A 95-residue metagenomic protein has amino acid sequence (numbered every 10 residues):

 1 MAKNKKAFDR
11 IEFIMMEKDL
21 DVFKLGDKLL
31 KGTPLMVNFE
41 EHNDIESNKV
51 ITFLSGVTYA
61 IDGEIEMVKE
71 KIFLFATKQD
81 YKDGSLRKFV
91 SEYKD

Functional and structural regions predicted by a protein language model:
M1-N43, S55-D95: Positively charged, small/polar-rich N-terminal and surface patches that mediate targeting and assembly and bind
N48-K49: Generic recognition of short, well-ordered alpha-helical segments
